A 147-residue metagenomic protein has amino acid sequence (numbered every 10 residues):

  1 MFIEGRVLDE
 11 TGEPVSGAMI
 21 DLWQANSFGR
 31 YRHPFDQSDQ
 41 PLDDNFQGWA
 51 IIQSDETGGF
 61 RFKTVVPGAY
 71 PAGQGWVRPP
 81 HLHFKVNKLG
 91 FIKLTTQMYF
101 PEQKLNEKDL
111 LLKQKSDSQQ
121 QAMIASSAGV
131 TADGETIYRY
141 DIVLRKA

Functional and structural regions predicted by a protein language model:
M1-A147: Beta-strand-dominated extracellular/periplasmic modules and repeats in secreted or surface-exposed proteins
